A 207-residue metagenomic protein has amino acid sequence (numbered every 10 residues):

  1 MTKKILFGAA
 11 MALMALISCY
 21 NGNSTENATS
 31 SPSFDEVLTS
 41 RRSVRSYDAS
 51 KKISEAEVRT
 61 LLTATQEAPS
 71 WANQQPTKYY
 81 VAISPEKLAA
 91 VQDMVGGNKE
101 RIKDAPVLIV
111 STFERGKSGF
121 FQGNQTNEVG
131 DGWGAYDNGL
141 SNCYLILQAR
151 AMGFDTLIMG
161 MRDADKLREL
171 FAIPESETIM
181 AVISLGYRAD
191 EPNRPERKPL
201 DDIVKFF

Functional and structural regions predicted by a protein language model:
M1-K4: Positively charged n-region of N-terminal signal peptides that target proteins for export
G8, M14-F207: Acidic, surface-exposed loops and disordered segments
